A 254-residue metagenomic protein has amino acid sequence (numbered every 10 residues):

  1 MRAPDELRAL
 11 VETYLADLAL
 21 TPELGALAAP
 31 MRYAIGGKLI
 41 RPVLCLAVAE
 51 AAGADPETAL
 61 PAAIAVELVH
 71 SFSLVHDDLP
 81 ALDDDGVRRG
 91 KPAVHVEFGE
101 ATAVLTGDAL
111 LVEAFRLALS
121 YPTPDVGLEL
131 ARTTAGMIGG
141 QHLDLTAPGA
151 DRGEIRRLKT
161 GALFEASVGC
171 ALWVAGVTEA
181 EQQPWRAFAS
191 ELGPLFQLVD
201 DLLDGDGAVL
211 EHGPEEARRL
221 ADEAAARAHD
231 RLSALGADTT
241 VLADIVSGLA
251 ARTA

Functional and structural regions predicted by a protein language model:
M1-V69, V75, A81-D84, R88-R89 (+6 more regions): Conserved N-terminal diphosphate/IPP-binding helix and adjacent helical/loop segment of trans-prenyltransferase domains
A28-A65, E113-F115, L119, G149-A189 (+2 more regions): Alpha-helical phosphate/pyrophosphate-handling elements in metalloenzyme active cores
R32, E97-A101, L105, E154-L158 (+2 more regions): Short, solvent-exposed segments of well-ordered alpha helices
A59-L82, G86, L128-I138, G161-L172 (+2 more regions): Active-site alpha-helical segments that house and flank conserved acidic catalytic motifs for diphosphate chemistry
D85-E100, A208-E216: Basic, amphipathic juxtamembrane/active-site segments that coordinate anionic phosphate or diphosphate groups
H95-R116, E215-A224, A228: Multi-pass membrane catalytic core of lipid/isoprenoid biosynthesis enzymes
P122-R157, A175, E181, A189 (+1 more regions): Histidine/acidic-rich helix-loop-helix segments that form or flank divalent-metal centers in metalloenzyme catalytic
L130, I138-T146, A189-E216, A228 (+1 more regions): Structured N-terminal alpha/beta-domain signature that marks small ligand/cofactor-binding or signaling modules
